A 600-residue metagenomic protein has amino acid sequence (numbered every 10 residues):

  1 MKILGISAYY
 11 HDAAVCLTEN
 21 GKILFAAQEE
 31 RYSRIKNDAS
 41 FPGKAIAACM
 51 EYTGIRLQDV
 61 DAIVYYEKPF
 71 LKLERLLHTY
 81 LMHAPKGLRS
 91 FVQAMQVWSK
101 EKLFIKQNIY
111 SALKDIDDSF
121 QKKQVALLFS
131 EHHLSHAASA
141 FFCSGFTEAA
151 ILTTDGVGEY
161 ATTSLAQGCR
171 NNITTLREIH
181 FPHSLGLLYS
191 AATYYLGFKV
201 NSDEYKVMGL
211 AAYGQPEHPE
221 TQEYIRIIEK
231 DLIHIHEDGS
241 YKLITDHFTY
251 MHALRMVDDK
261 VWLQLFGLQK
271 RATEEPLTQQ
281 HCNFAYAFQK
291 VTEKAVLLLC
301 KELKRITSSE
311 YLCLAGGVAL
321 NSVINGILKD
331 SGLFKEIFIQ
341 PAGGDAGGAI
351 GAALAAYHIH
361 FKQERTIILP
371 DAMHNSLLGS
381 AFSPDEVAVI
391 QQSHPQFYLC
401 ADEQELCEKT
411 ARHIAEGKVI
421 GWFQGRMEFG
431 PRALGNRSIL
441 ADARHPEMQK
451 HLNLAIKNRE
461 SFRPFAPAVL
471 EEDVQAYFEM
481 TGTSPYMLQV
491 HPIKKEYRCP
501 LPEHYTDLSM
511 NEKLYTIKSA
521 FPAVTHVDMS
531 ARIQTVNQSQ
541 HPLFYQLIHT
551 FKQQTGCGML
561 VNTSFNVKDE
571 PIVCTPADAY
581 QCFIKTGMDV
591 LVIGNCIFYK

Functional and structural regions predicted by a protein language model:
M1-L4: Extreme N-terminal starter segment of soluble prokaryotic enzymes
A8-Q28, S33-K36, L76-F91, E101-K102 (+6 more regions): Flexible beta->alpha loop and helix N-cap segments adjacent to enzyme active/binding sites
R31-I55, V296: N-terminal phosphate-binding loop and adjacent alpha-helix
K44-Y52, Y66-E67, L547, T555-C557: Short HxH-centered metal-ligating active-site micro-motif
A47-D61, A112-Q121, C300-T307: Phosphate/pyrophosphate-binding loops at sites that engage ATP/ADP/AMP, CoA/4′-phosphopantetheine, polyphosphate
I55-L88: Hydrophobic or amphipathic alpha-helical targeting/insertion segments
R56-K68, A126-L128, S308-G317, G421: Short glycine-rich phosphate-binding loop at a beta-alpha junction
Y286-L312: Phosphate/ATP-binding catalytic cores across multiple sugar-kinase/actin-like superfamilies, primarily ASKHA
